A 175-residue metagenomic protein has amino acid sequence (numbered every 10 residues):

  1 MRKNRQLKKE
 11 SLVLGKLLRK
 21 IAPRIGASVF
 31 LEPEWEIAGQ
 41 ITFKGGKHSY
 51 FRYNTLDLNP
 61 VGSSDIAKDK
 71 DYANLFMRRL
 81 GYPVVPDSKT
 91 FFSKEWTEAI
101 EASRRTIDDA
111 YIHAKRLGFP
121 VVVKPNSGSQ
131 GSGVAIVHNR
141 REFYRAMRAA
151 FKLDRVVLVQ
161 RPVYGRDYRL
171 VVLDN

Functional and structural regions predicted by a protein language model:
M1-R79: ATP-binding N-terminal substructure of ATP-dependent carboxylate-amine bond-forming enzymes
Y53, S63-N175: Active-site nucleotide/adenylate-binding loops and adjacent lid/helix of ATP-dependent enzymes
